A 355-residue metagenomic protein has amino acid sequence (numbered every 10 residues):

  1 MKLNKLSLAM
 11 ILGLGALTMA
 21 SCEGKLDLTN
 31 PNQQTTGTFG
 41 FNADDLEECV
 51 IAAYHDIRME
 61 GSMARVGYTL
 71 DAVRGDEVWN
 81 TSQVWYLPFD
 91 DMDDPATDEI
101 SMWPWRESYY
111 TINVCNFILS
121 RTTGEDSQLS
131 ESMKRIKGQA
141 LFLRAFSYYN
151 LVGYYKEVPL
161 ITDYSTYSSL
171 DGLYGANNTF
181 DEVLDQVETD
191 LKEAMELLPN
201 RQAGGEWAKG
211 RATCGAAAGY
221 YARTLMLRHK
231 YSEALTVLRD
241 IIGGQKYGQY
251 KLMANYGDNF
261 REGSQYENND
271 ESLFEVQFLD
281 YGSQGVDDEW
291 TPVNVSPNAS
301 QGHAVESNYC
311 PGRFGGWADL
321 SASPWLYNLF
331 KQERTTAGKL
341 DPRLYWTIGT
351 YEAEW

Functional and structural regions predicted by a protein language model:
M1-A9: Bacterial N-terminal signal peptides that target proteins for export
C22-A72, F117, D181, Q332-K339 (+1 more regions): Acidic, glycine-rich segments characteristic of secretory precursors and extracytoplasmic regions
N42-G61, S82-Y155, G172-V183, L191-G205 (+1 more regions): Conserved, well-structured interaction surfaces
V50, G61, S82-W103, E107 (+1 more regions): Elongated scaffold/linker segments in the mid-to-C-terminal portions of large proteins
R239-G244: TPR/TPR-like (Sel1-like) alpha-helical repeat modules
